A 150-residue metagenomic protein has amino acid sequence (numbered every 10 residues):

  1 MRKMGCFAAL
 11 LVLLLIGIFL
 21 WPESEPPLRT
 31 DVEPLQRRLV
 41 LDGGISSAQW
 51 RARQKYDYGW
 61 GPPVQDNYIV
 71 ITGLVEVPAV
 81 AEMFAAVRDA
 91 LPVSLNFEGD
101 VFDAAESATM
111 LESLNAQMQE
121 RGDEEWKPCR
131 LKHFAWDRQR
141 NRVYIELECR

Functional and structural regions predicted by a protein language model:
M1-F19: N-terminal Sec-pathway targeting helices
I18-L28: C-terminal region of N-terminal signal peptides and the immediate post-cleavage residues of exported proteins
L28, Q54, E146-R150: Short amphipathic alpha-helical segments
L28-L41: Short aromatic-glycine motifs in intrinsically disordered, low-complexity regions
D42-Q117: Mature extracytoplasmic domains of secretory-pathway proteins
L91-R150: Extracytoplasmic electrostatic interaction patches
